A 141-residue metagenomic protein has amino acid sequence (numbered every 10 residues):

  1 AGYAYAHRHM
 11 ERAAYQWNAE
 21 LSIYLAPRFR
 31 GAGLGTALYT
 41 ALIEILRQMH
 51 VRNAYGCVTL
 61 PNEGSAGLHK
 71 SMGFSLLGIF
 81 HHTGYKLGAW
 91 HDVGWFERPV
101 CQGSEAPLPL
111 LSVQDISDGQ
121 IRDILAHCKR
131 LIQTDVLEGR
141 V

Functional and structural regions predicted by a protein language model:
A1-R28, Y39, P99-C101, E138-V141: Acetyl-CoA-dependent GNAT
A1-Y3, G64, W90: Glycine-rich acetyl-CoA-binding "A-motif" of GNAT/NAT acetyltransferases
Y5, Y55-V58, K70, S75-D92 (+2 more regions): Conserved catalytic-core motifs of GNAT/GCN5-like acyltransferases
E20, G64, H82: Amphipathic alpha-helical recognition patches that constitute DNA-binding helices
L21-I23, A54-C57: Conserved hydrophobic beta-strand within the GNAT/NAT acetyltransferase core sheet that lines the active-site cleft
L25, G31-Q48, N53, E63-S71: Conserved acetyl-CoA-binding loop-helix of GNAT-fold acetyltransferases
Q102-V141: Acidic/histidine-enriched, glycine/proline-rich intrinsically disordered or flexible terminal extensions
